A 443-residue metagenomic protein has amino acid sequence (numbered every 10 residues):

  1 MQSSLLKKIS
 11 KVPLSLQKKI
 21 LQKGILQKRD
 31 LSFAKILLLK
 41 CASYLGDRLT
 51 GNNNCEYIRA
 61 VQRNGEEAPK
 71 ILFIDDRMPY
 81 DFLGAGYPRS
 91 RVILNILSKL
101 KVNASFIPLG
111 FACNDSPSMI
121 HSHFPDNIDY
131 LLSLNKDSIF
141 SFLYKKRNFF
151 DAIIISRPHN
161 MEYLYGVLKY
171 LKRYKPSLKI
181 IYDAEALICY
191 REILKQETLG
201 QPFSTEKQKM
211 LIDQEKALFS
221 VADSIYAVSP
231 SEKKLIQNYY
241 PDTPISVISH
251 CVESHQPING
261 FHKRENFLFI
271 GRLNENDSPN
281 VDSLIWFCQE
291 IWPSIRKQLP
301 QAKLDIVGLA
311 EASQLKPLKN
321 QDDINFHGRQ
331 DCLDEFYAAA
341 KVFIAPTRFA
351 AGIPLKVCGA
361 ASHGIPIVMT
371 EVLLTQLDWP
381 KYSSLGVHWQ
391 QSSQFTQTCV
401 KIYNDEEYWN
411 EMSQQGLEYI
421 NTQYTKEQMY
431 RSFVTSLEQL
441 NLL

Functional and structural regions predicted by a protein language model:
S3-Y80, G86, I120-H123, L443: Non-catalytic membrane-proximal stalk/linker segments that position and tether the catalytic domains
G86-N95, F106, S220, S224 (+2 more regions): Conserved catalytic-core segment of nucleotide-activated headgroup transferases in glycan assembly
Y144-Y163, K179-I181: Short N-terminal targeting/anchoring amphipathic segment
F149-A152, D223, D323, A338-G352 (+1 more regions): Acidic donor-binding loop of glycosyltransferase active sites
I188, F203-I225: Membrane-proximal helix-turn-helix segments that form the acceptor-binding/catalytic region of lipid-linked
K356-A360, P366-E371: Short hydrophobic beta-strand element within catalytic cores of glycosyltransferases and related nucleotide-activated
L385-S393, K401-E406: Conserved acidic donor-binding segment of nucleotide-sugar-dependent glycosyltransferases
N404-E438: A charged, aromatic-enriched C-terminal amphipathic alpha-helix characteristic of glycosyltransferases across folds
